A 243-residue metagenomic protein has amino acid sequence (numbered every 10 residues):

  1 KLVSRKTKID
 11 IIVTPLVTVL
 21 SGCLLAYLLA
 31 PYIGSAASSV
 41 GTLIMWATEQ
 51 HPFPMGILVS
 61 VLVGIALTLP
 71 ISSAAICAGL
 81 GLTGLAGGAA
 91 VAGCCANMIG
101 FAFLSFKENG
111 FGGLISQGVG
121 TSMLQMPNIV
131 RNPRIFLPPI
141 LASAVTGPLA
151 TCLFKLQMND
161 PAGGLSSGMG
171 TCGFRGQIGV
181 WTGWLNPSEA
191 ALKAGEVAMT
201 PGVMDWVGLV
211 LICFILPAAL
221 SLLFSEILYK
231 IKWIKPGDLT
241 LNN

Functional and structural regions predicted by a protein language model:
K1-N243: Pore-lining transmembrane helices
